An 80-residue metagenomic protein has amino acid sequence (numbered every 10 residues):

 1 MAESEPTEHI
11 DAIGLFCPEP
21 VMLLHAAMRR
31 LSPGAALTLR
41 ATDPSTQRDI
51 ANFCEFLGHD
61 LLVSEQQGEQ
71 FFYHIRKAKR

Functional and structural regions predicted by a protein language model:
A2-A12: Right-handed parallel beta-helix/beta-solenoid
I10-E65: Amphipathic, hydrophobic secondary-structure cores in small proteins
G68-Q70: Short acidic/glycine-enriched loop/turn segments that link adjacent beta-strands
F72-R80: Core SAM-dependent methyltransferase catalytic element
